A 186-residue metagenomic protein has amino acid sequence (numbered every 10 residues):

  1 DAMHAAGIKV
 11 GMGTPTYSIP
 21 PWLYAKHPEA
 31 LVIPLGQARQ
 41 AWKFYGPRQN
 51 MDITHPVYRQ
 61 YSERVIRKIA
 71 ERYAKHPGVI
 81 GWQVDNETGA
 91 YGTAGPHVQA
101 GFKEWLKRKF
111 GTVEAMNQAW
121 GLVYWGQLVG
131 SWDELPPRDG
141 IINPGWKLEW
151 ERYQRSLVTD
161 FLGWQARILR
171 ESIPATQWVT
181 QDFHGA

Functional and structural regions predicted by a protein language model:
D1-K43, I66-A70, Q165-I173: Aromatic-lined substrate-binding rim segments of carbohydrate-active enzymes
G36-A186: Polysaccharide-binding and catalytic clefts of secreted carbohydrate-active enzymes
